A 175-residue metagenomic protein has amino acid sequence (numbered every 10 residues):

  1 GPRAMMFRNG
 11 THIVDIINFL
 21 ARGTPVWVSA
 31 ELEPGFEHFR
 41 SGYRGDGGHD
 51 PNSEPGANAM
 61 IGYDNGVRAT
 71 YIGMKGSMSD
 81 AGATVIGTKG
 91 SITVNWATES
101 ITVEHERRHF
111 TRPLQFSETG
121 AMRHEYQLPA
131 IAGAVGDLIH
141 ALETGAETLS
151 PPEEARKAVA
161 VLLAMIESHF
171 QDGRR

Functional and structural regions predicted by a protein language model:
G1-R68, I72-S79, E153: Rossmann-like dinucleotide-binding domain that binds NAD(P)(H)
P2-M5, A121-Y126, T144-P152: Active-site rim elements
R8, P129-A132, R156: Conserved phosphate-coordination/catalytic loops
I13-V14, I131-G136, L162-L163: A general structural signal for well-ordered alpha-helical segments in protein cores
F19-W27, S91-I92, M165-H169: Phosphate/oxyanion-binding loops and surfaces in catalytic or ligand/nucleic-acid-binding neighborhoods
L32-E33, G48-A57, G62-A134: NAD(P)-dinucleotide binding in Rossmann-like oxidoreductases
E37-H38, V94, A158-V159: Short active-site-adjacent structural elements
D137-R175: C-terminal helix-rich "cap/oligomerization" subdomain common to oxidoreductases
